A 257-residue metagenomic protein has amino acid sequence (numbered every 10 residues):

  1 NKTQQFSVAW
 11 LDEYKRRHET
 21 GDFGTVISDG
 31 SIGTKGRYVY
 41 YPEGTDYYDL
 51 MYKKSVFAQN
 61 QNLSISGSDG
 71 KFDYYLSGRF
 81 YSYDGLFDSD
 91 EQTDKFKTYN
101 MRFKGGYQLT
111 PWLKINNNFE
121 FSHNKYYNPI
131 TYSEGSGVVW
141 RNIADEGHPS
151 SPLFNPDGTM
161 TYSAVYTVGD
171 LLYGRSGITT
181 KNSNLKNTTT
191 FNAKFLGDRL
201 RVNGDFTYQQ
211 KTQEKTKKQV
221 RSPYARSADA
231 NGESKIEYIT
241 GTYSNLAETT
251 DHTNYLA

Functional and structural regions predicted by a protein language model:
N1-L185, T190-K194: Membrane-proximal, glycine/serine-rich, low-complexity loop/turn segments characteristic of large bacterial
Y41-S66, H148-F154, G158-T161, T212-A257: Outer-membrane beta-barrel transmembrane domain signature of Gram-negative proteins, especially the mid-to-C-terminal
M101, G204, L256-A257: Extended, hydrophobic alpha-helical segments in both membrane/secreted and soluble proteins
K125-I130, K211-K217: Secretory-pathway/luminal and periplasmic proteins that interact with or process carbohydrate-rich
T188-L196, L200-Y208: Charge-patterned, long linear interaction tracts outside catalytic cores
